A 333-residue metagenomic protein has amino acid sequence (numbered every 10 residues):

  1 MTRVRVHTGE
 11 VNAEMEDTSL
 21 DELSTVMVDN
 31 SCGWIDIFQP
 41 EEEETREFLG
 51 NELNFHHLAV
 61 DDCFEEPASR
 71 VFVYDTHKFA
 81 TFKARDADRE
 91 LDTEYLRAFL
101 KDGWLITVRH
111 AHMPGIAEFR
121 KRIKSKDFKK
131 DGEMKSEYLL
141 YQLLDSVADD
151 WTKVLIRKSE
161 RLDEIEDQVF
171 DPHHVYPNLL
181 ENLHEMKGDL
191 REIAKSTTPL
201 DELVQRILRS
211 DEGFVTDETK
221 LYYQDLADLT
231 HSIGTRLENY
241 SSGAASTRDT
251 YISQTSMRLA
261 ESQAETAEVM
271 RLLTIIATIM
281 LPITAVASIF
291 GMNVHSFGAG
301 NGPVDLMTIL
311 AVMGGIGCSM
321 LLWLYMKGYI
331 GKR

Functional and structural regions predicted by a protein language model:
M1-D131: Divalent-cation
M1-R5, M27-N30, E164, S210 (+6 more regions): Cytosol-facing regions at membranes
G103, V147, I156, E160 (+1 more regions): Membrane-associated alpha-helical segments
P114-Y138, D163-H174: A short, charged helix-loop
D127-V147, W151, T219-Y222, L226: Long, non-coiled-coil amphipathic alpha-helical linker/lever segments that couple catalytic cores to other domains
S136, V215, A299-G300: Residue-level signature of the cytosolic catalytic core of signaling kinases
S146, D150, R157, L322-K327: Cytoplasmic juxtamembrane "membrane-exit" helices immediately C-terminal to transmembrane segments
I276, M280-R333: Alpha-helical transmembrane anchor segments
